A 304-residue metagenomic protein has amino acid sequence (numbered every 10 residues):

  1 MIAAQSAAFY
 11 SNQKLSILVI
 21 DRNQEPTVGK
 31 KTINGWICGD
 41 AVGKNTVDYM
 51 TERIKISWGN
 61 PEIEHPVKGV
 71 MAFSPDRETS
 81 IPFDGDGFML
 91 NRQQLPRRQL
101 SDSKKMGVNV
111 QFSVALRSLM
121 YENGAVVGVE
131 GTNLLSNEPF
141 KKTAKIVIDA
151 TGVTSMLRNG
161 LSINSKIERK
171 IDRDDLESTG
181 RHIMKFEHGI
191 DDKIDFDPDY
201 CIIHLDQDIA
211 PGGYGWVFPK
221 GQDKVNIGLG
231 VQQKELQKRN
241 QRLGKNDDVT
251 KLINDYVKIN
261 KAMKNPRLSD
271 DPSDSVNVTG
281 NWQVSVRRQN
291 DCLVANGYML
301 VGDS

Functional and structural regions predicted by a protein language model:
M1-V19: N-terminal Rossmann-like FAD-binding beta1-loop-alpha1 element of flavoenzymes
F9, N23-M71: N-terminal FAD cofactor-binding segment of flavoenzymes
C38-A41, P82-D102, H182, Q237-D248: Short beta-strand to alpha-helix junction loop
N45-V47, T154, L161-C201, K258: Central beta-strand plus flanking loop segment that forms part of the substrate or channel wall within the catalytic
P66-I163: Conserved N-terminal helical subregion
R181-W216, P266-D270, S285-V286: Flavin-dependent oxidoreductases
P211, G215, V231-S304: FAD/FMN-dependent oxidoreductases across multiple families
F218-G221: A short, hydrophobic, proline-anchored segment that marks a local hinge/packing element in signaling and regulatory
